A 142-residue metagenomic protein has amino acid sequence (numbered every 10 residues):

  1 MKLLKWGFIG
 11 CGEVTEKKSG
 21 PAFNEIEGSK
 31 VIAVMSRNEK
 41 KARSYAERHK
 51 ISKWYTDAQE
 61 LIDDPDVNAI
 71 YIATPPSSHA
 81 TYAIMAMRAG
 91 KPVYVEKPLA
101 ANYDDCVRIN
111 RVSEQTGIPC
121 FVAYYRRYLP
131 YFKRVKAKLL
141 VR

Functional and structural regions predicted by a protein language model:
M1-H49: N-terminal Rossmann-like dinucleotide-binding module
I9-S19, I62-I70, T116-I118: A broad helix-preferring feature
K18, S44, E60, A69 (+4 more regions): Alpha-helical elements of Rossmann-like donor-binding domains used by nucleotide-donor carbohydrate transfer enzymes
A22-I26, Y45-H49, I84-A89, R108-T116 (+1 more regions): Alpha-helical structural signal in soluble globular domains
S29, N68, K91, I118-P119: Short, well-ordered coil/turn segments that N-cap beta-strands
I32, Y55, Y94, P119-F121: Structural detector of well-ordered beta-strand residues that form the stable sheet scaffold of enzyme domains
S52-V112: Beta-loop-alpha module in the N-terminal Rossmann-like domain of NAD(P)-dependent dehydrogenases, especially those
A100-R142: A contiguous active-site-proximal alpha/beta segment in oxidoreductase catalytic domains
